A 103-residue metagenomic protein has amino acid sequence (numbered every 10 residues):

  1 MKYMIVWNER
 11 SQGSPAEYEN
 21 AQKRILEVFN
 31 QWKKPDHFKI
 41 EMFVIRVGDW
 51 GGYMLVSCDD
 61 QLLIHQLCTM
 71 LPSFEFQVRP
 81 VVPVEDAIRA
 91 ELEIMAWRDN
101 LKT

Functional and structural regions predicted by a protein language model:
M1-K34, K39-E41, I45-W50, Q61-L62 (+2 more regions): Short S/T/G/P-rich N-terminal loop/turn motif that feeds into the first structured element of a domain
G51-V56: Short cationic amphipathic helices and targeting signals
C58-A90: An amphipathic, aromatic/His-enriched active-site/gating alpha helix that lines ligand/cofactor pockets
